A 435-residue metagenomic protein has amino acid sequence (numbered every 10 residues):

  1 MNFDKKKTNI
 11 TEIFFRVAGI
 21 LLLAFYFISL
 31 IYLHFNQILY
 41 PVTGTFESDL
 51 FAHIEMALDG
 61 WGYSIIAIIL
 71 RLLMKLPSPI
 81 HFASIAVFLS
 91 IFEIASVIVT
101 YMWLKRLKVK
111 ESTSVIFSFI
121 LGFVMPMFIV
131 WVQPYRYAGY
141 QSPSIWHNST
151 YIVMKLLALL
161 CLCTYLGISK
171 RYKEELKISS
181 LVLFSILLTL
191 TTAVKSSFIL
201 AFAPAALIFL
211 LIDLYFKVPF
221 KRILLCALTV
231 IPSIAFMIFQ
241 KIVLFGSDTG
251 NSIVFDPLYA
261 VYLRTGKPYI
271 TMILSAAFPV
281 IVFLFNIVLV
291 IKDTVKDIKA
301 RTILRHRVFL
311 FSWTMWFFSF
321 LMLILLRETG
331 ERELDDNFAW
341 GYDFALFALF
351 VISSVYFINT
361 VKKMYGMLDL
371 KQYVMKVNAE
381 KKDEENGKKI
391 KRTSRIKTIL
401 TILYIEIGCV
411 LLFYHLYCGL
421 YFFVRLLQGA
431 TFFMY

Functional and structural regions predicted by a protein language model:
M1-N2, F202-I231: Perimembrane helix-loop-helix junctions
M1-Y32, V109-I116, I399: Start-transfer (signal-anchor) and selected internal transmembrane alpha helices of multi-pass inner/ER membrane
D49-S84: Short hydrophobic/aromatic helix or loop-helix immediately within or flanking a transmembrane segment in polytopic
V87-E111, L160: Transmembrane-helix motifs of polytopic, lipid-linked glycan transferases
I116-S169, D336-L346: Membrane-interface micro-motifs in multi-pass membrane enzymes
T164-T189: Short hydrophobic alpha-helices at membrane interfaces in multi-pass membrane enzymes
S180-S196, F202, L207, I231: Membrane-interface alpha helices of multi-pass inner-membrane proteins
S233-M237, K241, F245-Y435: Transmembrane helical bundles and short interhelical boundary loops of multi-pass, membrane-embedded
